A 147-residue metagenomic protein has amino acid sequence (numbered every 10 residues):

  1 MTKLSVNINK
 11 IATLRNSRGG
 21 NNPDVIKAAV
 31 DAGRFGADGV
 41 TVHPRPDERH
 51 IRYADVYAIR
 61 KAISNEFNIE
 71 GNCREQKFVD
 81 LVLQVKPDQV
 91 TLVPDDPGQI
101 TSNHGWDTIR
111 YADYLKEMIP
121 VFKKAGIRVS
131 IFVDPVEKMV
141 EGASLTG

Functional and structural regions predicted by a protein language model:
M1-I69, C73-R74, L83-P87, L145: Conserved N-terminal beta1-alpha1 strand-loop-helix module at the mouth
V6, I11, I63, I119 (+2 more regions): Hydrophobic aliphatic residue packing
F35-D38, E117-V129: A structural motif corresponding to the C-terminal end of an alpha-helix and its immediate exit/capping segment
G39-P44, T91-L92, V129-V133: Short beta-strand segments at enzyme active-site cores
P44-V121, E137-M139: N-terminal active-site wall of soluble small-molecule enzyme domains
R128-G147: Histidine/lysine/aspartate-rich catalytic loop segments that bind and position anionic ligands
